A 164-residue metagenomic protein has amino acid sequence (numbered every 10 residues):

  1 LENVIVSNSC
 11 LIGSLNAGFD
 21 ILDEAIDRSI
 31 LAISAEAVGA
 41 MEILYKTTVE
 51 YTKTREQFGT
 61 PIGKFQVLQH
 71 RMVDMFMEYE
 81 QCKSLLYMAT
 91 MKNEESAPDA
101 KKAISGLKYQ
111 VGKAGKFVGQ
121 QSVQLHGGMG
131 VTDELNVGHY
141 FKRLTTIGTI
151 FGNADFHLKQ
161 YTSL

Functional and structural regions predicted by a protein language model:
L1-I5: Flexible, small-/acidic-enriched active-site or ligand-binding loops
V6-S7, P61: Short, solvent-exposed coil/turn linker segments
S7-L15: Short, charged, solvent-exposed linker or helix-capping segments at domain edges/interfaces that act as flexible hinges
L15-F19, D23-L164: Alpha-helical interface subdomain recognition
